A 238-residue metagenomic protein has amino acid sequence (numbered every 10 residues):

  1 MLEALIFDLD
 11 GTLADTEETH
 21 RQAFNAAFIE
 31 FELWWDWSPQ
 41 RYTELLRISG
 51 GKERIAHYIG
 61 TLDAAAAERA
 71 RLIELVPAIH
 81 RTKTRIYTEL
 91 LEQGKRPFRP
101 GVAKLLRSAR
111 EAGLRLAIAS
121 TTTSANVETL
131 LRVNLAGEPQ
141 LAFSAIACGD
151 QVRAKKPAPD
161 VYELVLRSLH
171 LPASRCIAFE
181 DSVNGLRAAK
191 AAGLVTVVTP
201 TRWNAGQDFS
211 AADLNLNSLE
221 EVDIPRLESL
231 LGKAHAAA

Functional and structural regions predicted by a protein language model:
M1-L2, R107, T123-A125, T129-A238: Asp-based, Mg2+/Mn2+-dependent phosphohydrolase catalytic module
M1-L9, L13-P100, R107, E111-A112: N-terminal helical cap/lid subdomain that shapes the substrate entry/recognition surface in HAD-like hydrolases
L13, L116-A119, A178: Conserved SAM-binding loop
F24, K83, S120, A158 (+1 more regions): Residue-level signature of catalytic and energy-coupling elements of molecular machines, predominantly ATP/GTP-dependent
A70, E74, A78, Q93-P100 (+5 more regions): Residues at secondary-structure transition points
Q93, A112-G113, G149, A211: Structured helix-beta-strand junction loops
A112, L116-I118, S124-A125: Small-residue-rich anion-binding loops in enzyme active sites
